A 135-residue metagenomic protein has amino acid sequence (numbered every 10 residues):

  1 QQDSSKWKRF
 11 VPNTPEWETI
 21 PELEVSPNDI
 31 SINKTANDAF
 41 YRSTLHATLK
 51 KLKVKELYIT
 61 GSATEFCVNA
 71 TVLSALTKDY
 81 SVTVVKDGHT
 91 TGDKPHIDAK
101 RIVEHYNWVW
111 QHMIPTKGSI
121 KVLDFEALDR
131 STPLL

Functional and structural regions predicted by a protein language model:
Q1-S4: Von Willebrand factor
K8-L135: Active-site-adjacent betaalpha module
